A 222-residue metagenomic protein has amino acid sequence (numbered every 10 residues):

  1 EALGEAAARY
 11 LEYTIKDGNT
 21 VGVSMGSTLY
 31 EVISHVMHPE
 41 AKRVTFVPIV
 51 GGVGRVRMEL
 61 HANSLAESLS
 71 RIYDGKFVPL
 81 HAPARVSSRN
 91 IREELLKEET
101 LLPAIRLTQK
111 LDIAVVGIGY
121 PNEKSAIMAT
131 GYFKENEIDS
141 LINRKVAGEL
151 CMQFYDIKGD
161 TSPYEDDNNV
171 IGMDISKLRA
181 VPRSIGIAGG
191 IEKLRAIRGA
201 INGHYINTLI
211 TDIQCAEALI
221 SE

Functional and structural regions predicted by a protein language model:
E1-A8, Y30, L101, G172 (+1 more regions): Short, well-ordered alpha-helical scaffold segments within catalytic/effector domains
E1-S24, S34-K42, G54-E59: HTH-adjacent hinge/linker in prokaryotic transcriptional regulators
K16-T20, A41-R43, L111, V181 (+1 more regions): A general structural motif
V21-E31, Y120-N122, G190-E192: Gly/Ser/Thr-rich loops at beta-strand to alpha-helix junctions that form or flank small-molecule/cofactor-binding
T28-A41, A126-E135: Short Gly/Thr/Asp-enriched flexible loops that form oxyanion-binding sites at enzyme active sites
T45-V53: Catalytic or ion-translocation cores adjacent to nucleophile or general acid/base/metal-coordination motifs in diverse
G52-E222: Conserved phosphate- and dinucleotide-binding cores of soluble alpha/beta proteins, encompassing both enzyme active
